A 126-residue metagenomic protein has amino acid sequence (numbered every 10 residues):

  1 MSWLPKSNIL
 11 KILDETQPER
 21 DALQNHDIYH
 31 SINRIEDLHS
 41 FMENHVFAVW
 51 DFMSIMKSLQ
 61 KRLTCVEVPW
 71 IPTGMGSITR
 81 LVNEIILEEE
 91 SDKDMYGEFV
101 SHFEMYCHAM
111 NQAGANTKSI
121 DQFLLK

Functional and structural regions predicted by a protein language model:
S2-K126: Non-heme di-metal
